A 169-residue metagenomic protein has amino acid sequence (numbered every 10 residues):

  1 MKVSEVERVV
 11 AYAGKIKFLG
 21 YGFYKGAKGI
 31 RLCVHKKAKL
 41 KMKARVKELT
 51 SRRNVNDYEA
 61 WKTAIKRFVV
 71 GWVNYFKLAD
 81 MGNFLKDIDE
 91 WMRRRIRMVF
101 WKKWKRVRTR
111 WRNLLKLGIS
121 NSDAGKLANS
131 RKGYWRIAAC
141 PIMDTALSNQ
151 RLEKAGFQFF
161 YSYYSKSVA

Functional and structural regions predicted by a protein language model:
M1-A169: Non-catalytic terminal/accessory segments
